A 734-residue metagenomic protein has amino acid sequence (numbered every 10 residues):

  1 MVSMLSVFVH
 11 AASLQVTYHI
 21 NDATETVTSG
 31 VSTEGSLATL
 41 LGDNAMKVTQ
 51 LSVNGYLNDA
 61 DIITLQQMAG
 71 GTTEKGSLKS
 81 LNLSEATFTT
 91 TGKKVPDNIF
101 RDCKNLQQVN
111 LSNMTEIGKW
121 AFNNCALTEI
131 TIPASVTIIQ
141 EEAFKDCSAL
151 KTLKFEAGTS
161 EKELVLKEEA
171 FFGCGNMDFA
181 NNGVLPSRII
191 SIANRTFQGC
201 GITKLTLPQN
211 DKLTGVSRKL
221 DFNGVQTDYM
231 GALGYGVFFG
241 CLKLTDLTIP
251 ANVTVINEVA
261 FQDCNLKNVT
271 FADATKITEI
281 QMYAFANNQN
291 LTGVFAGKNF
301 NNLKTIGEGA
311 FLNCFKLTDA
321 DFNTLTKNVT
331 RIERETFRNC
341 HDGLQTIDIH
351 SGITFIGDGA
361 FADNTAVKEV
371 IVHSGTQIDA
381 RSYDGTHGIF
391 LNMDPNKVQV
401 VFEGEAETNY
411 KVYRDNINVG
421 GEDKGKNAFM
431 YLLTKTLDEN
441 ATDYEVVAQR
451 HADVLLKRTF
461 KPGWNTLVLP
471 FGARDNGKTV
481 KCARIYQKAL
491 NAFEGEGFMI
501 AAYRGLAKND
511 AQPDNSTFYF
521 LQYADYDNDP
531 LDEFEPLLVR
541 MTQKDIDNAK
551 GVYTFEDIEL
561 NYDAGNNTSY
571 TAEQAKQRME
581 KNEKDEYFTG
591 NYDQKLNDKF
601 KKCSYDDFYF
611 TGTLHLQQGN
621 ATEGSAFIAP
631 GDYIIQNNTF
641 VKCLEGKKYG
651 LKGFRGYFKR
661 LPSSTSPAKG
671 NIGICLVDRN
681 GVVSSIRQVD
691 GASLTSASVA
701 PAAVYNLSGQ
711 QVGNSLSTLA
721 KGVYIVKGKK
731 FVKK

Functional and structural regions predicted by a protein language model:
M1-Q15, V732-K734: Sec-dependent, cleavable N-terminal signal peptides
S13-K104, W120-N123, Q198, V412-G420 (+2 more regions): Surface-exposed repetitive/solenoidal architectures
T17-D22, T26-V31, T49-L57, E74-K93 (+12 more regions): Structural signature of tandem-repeat unit edges
G35-N44, A60-G70, D97-I99, W120 (+13 more regions): Short, T/G/N/S-enriched strand-turn elements that build extracellular solenoid repeat scaffolds
P96-I99, G118-A121, Q140-K145, E168-A170 (+7 more regions): Consensus positions within tandem repeat domains that build extended binding/scaffold surfaces
A170, G357-D438: Leucine-rich solenoid repeat scaffolds
E403-K488, Q522-T639, L644-I686, V732-K734: A short, polar beta-strand/turn micro-motif
V682-K734: C-terminal outer-membrane/trafficking sorting elements
